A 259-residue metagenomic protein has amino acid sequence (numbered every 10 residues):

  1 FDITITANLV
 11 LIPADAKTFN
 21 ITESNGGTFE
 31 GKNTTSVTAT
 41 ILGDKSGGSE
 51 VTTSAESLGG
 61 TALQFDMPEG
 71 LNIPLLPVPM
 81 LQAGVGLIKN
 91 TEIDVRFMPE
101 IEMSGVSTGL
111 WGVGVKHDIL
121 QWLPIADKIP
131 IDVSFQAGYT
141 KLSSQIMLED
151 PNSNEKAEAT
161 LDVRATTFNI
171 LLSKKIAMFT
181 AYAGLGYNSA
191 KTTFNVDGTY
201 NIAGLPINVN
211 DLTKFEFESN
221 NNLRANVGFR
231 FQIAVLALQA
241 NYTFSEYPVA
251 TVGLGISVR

Functional and structural regions predicted by a protein language model:
F1-G109, G114-W122: Transmembrane beta-barrel domains of Gram-negative outer membranes and organellar outer membranes
F1-I5, I93-V95, V113, I129-A137 (+4 more regions): Transmembrane beta-strands of outer-membrane beta-barrel proteins
I5, L81-L87, V113-H117, F168-K174 (+4 more regions): Residues on the lipid-exposed face of transmembrane beta-strands in outer-membrane beta-barrel proteins
A7-A55, Q145-I233: Outer-membrane beta-barrel transmembrane domain signature
A7-L11, F97-I101, I119, A137-S143 (+5 more regions): Transmembrane beta-strands of outer-membrane beta-barrel pores
A14, N90, L120-V133, A177-M178 (+1 more regions): Short loop/turn motifs that connect adjacent beta-strands in outer-membrane beta-barrel proteins
P68-N72, E102, A157-A159, K214-F217 (+1 more regions): Outer-membrane beta-barrel domain signature
P74-P79, S107-V113, D162-T166, S219-A225 (+2 more regions): Residues that define the transmembrane beta-barrel architecture of outer-membrane proteins
